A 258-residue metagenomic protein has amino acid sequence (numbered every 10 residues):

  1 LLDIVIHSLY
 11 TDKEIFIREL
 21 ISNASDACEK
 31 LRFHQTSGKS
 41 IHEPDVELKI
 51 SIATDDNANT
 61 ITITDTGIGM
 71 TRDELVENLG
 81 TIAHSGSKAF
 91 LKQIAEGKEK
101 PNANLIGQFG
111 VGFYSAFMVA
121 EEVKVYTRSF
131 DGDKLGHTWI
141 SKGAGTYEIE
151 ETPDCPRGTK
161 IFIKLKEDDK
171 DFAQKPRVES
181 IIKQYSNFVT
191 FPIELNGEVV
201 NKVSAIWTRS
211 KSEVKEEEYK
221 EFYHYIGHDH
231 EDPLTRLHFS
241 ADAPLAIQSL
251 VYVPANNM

Functional and structural regions predicted by a protein language model:
L1-E167, D171-F172, S180: GHKL (Bergerat-fold) ATPase N-terminal catalytic module, capturing the glycine-rich phosphate-binding loop and acidic
L105, V123-T146, K166-K170, P176-M258: GHKL/Bergerat-fold ATPase module in large chromosome/replication-associated machines
